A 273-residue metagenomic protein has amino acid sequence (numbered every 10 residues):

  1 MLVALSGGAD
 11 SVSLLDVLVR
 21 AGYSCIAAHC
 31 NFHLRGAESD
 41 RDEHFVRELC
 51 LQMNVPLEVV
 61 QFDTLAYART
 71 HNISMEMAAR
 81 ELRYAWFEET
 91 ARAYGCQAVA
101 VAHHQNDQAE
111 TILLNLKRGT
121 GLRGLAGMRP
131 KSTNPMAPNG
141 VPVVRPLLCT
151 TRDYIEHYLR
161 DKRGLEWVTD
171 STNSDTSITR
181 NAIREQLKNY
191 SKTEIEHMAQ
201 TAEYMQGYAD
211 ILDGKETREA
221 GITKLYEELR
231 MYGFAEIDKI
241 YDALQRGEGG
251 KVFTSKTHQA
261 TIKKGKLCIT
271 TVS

Functional and structural regions predicted by a protein language model:
M1-D10, I26-C30, F62, L82 (+3 more regions): AMP-forming adenylation/ATP pyrophosphatase catalytic core
M1-N115, D153-Y154, D161, A260: ATP-dependent adenylation/nucleotidyltransferase module used to activate substrates
V17-A21, N189-Y190, E228: Active-site catalytic microenvironments for nucleophilic, acid-base chemistry
L34-E38, S174-S177, E248: Acidic, metal-coordinating catalytic cores used for nucleic-acid/nucleotide bond scission and strand-transfer chemistry
Y67-H71, T179-N181, E248-G249: Short, solvent-exposed polar/charged micro-motifs at secondary-structure junctions
A98-A102, D107-A202, G214: Catalytic subdomain that performs nucleotidyl-dependent activation
